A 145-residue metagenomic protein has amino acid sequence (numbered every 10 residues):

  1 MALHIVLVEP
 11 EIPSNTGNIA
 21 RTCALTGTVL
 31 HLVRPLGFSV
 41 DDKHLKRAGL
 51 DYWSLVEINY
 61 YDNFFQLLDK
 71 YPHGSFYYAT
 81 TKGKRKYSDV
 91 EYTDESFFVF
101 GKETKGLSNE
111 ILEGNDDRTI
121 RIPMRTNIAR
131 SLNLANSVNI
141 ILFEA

Functional and structural regions predicted by a protein language model:
M1-A145: Post-transcriptional modification and biogenesis factors for structured RNAs of the translation apparatus
